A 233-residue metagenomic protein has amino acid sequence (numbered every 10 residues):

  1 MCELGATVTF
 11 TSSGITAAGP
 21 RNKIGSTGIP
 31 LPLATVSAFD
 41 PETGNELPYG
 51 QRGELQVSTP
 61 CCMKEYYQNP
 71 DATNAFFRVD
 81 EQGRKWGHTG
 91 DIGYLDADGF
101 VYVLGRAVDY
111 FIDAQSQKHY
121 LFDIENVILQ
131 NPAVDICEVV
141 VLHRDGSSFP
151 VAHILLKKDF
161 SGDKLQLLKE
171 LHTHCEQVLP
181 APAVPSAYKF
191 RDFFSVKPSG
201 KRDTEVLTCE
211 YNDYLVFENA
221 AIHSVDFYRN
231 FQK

Functional and structural regions predicted by a protein language model:
C2-F100, A107-Y110: Conserved AMP-binding/adenylate-forming
L33, A133-I136, F193: Glycine-centered tight turns that cap/initiate beta-strands
P41-T43, A97, A114, D192 (+1 more regions): Short, ordered coil/turn segments that flank beta-strands lining enzyme active or ligand-binding pockets
L47-P48, D96, Y102, H119 (+2 more regions): Generic structural signal for well-ordered beta-strand positions
T59, K64-E65, N74, G90-A183: AMP-binding/adenylate-forming catalytic core of the ANL superfamily
Y67-D71, R78, D123-N126, N219-K233: Short, solvent-exposed cationic patches
E138-H143, V151-H153, H172-K233: Conserved C-terminal "lid"/linker of ANL adenylate-forming enzymes
